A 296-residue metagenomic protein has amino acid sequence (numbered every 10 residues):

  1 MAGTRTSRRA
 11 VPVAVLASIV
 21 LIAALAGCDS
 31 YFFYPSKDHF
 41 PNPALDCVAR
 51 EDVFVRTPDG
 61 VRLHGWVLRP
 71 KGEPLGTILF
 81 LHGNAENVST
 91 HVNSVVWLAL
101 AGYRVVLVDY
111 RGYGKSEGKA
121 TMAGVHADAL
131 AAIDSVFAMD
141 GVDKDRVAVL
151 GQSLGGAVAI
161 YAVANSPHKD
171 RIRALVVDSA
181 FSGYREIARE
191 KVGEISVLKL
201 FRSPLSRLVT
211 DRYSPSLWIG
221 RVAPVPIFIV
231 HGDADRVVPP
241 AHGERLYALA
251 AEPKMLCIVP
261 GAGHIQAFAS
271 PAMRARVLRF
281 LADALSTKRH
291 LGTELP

Functional and structural regions predicted by a protein language model:
A23-R56, H64, L291: An N-terminal hydrophobic leader/cap segment in hydrolases
N84-W97, Y110: The serine-hydrolase catalytic nucleophile loop
W97-E117: Conserved alpha/beta-hydrolase
A120-D140: Alpha/beta-hydrolase active-site loop
V142-S153: Alpha/beta-hydrolase fold nucleophile elbow
Y161-A223, Q266-P271: Hydrolase active-site cap/lid region
V222-A223, F228-H231, D235: Short beta-strand/loop motif that positions the catalytic acidic residue of the alpha/beta-hydrolase fold
R236-H242: Conserved alpha/beta-hydrolase "acid-adjacent" motif
